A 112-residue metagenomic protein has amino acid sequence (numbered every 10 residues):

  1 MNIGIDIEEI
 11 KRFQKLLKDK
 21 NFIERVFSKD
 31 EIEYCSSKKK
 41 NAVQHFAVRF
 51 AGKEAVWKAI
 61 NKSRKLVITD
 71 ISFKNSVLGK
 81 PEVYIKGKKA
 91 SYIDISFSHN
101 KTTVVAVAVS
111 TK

Functional and structural regions predicted by a protein language model:
M1-K112: Core catalytic alpha/beta fold that binds nucleotide/phospho-ligands
